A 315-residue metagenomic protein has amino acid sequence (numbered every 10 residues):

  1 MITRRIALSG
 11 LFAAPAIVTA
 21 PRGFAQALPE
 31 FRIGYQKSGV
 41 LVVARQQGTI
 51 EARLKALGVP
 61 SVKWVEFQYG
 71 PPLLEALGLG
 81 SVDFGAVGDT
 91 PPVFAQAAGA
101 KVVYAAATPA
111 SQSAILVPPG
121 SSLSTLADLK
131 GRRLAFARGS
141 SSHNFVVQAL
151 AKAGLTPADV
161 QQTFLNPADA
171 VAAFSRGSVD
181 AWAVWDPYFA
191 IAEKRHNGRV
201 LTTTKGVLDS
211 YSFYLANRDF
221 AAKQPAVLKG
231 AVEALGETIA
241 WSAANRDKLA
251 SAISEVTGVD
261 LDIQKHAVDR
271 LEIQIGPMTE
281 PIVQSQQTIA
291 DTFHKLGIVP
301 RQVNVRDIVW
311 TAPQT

Functional and structural regions predicted by a protein language model:
M1-A14: N-terminal secretory signal peptides and thylakoid transit peptides that target proteins across membranes
P21-A25: Sec/Tat signal peptide C-region and signal peptidase I cleavage site
Q26-T156, Q162-F164, D180-D186, G206-L208: Short, glycine-/small- and polar/acidic-enriched structural segments that line small-molecule recognition paths
R53, A76, R132, A137 (+9 more regions): Structured segments of extracytoplasmic/periplasmic soluble domains in secreted or envelope-associated proteins
V59-K63, P157-V160, T257-A267, P300-V305: Short, surface-exposed acidic
T90-P91, Q162-T163, A168-E255: Pocket-lining segment of extracytoplasmic ligand-binding domains
A222-I298: Secondary-structure end/capping motifs
F293-T315: Conserved C-terminal helix/tail region of periplasmic/extracytoplasmic solute-binding proteins
